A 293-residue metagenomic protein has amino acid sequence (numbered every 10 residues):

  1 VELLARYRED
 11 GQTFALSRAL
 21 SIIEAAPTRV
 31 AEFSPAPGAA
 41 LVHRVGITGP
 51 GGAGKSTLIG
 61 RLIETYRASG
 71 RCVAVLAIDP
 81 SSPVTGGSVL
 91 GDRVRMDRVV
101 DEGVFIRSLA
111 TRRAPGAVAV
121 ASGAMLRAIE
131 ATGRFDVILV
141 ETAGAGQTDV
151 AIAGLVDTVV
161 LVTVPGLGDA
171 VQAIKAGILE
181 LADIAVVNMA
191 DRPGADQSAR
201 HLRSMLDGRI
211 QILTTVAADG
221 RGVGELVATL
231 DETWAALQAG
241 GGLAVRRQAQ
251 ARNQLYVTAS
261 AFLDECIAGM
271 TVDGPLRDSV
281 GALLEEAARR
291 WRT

Functional and structural regions predicted by a protein language model:
V1-A53, L62-T148, I152-L161, A170: Nucleotide-state-sensitive switch-loop elements of NTP-binding domains
E2-L4, L109, Q211-V216, G240-R246: Short hinge/gating elements
L16, A119-S122, A199, V223 (+1 more regions): A general structural signal for well-ordered alpha-helical segments in protein cores
L58: Hydrophobic positions on the alpha1 helix immediately C-terminal to the Walker A/P-loop
E102-I106, L179-A185, R209: Acidic/polar active-site rim loop that often engages polyanionic ligands
T142-H201, M205: Conserved P-loop NTPase nucleotide-binding/switch module
I184, M189-G240: Canonical P-loop GTPase G-domain recognition
T214, E225-T293: Long, well-ordered amphipathic alpha-helical subdomains in the mid-to-C-terminal portions of large enzyme subunits
